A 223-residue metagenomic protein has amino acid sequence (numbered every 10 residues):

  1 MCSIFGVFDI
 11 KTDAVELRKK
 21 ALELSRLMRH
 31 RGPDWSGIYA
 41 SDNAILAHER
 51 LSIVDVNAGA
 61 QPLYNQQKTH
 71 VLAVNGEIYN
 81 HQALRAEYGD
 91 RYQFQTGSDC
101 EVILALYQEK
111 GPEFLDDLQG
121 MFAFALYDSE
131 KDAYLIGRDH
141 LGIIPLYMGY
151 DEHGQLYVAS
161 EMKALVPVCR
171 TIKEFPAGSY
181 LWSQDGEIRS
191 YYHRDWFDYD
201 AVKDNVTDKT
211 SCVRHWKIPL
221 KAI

Functional and structural regions predicted by a protein language model:
M1-I223: Cysteine-centered catalytic environments shared across enzyme families
